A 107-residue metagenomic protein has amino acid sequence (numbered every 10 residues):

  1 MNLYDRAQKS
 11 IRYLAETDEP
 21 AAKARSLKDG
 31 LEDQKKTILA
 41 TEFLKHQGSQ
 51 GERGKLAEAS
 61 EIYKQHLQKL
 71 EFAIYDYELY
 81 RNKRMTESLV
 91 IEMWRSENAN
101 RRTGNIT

Functional and structural regions predicted by a protein language model:
M1-E19: Short, charge-rich amphipathic alpha-helices with coiled-coil/heptad character
M1-Y4, T103-T107: Short acidic DE-rich linear segments
D5, D29, K64-Q65: Polar/charged alpha-helical tracts
Q8-I11, S60, M93-T103: Short A/G/S/P-biased low-complexity tracts
E19-A22, I106: Residue-level signal for secondary-structure boundary elements
A24-L56: Extended alpha-helical coiled-coil "stalk/arm" regions that act as elongated linkers or oligomerization scaffolds
R25-K28, E32, Q68-R101: Long amphipathic alpha-helical coiled-coil segments
Q47-D76: Short, glycine/alanine-rich amphipathic alpha-helical segment that often forms an alpha-turn-alpha hairpin
